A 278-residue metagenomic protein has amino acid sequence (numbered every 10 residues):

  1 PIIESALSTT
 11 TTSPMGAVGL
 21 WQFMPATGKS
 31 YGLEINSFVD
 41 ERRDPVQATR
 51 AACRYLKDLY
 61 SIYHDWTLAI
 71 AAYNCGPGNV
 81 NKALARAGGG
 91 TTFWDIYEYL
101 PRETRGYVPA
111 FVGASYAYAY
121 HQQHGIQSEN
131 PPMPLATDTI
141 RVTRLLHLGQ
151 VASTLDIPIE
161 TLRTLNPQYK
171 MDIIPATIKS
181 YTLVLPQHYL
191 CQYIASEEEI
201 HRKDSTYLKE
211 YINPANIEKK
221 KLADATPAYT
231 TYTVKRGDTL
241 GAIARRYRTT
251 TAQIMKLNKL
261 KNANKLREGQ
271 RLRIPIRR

Functional and structural regions predicted by a protein language model:
P1-E4, Y73: Short alpha-helical scaffolding segments that buttress acidic/His motifs in well-ordered protein cores
T11-G32: Short, surface-exposed glycine/acidic/tryptophan-bearing loops
S30, I35-F38, R42-I62, T67-R236 (+4 more regions): Extracytoplasmic and endomembrane cell-envelope/extracellular-matrix remodeling and assembly machinery
